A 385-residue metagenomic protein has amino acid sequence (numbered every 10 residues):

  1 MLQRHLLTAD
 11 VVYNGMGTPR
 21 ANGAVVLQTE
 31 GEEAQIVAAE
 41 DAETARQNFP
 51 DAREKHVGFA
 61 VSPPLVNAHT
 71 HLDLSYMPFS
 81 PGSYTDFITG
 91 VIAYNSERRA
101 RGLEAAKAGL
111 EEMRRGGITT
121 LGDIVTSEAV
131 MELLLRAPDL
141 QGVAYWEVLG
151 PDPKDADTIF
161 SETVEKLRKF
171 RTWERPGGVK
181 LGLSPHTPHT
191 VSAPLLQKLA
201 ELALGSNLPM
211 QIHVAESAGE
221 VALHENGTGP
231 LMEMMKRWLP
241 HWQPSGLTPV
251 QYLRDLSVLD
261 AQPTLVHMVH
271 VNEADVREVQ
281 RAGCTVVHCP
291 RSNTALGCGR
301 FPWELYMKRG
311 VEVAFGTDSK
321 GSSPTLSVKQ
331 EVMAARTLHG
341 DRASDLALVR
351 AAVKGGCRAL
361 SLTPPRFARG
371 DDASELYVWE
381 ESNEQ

Functional and structural regions predicted by a protein language model:
M1-L6, V12-S62: Histidine-rich, glycine-flanked metal-binding segment
D10, V25, G58, H69 (+11 more regions): Divalent metal-coordination and catalytic microenvironments
A60-V61, P78-D139, S161-P176: Alpha-helical scaffold segments that flank or form the walls of functional sites
P63-M77, P209-A218: Histidine-centered catalytic micro-motifs
H71, T126, E147-P151, H186-P188 (+4 more regions): Active-site beta-loop-alpha junctions enriched in small/polar residues
S75-A105, V143-L149, S217-D260, A335-L338 (+1 more regions): Active-site gating loops and adjacent loop-to-helix segments of metal-dependent hydrolytic enzymes
E132-A137, S161-T285, G297-V313: Histidine/acidic residue-rich metal-binding segments in metalloenzymes
D255-L259, F301-E384: His/Asp/Glu-enriched, well-ordered alpha-helical/loop segment that forms or immediately abuts the divalent-metal
